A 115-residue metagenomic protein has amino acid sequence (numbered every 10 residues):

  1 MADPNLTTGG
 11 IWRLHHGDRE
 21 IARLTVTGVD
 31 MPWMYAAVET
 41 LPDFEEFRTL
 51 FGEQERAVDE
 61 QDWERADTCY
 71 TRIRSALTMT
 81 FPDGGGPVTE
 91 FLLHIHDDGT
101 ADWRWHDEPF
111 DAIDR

Functional and structural regions predicted by a protein language model:
M1-R115: Terminal leader/tail segments of proteins
